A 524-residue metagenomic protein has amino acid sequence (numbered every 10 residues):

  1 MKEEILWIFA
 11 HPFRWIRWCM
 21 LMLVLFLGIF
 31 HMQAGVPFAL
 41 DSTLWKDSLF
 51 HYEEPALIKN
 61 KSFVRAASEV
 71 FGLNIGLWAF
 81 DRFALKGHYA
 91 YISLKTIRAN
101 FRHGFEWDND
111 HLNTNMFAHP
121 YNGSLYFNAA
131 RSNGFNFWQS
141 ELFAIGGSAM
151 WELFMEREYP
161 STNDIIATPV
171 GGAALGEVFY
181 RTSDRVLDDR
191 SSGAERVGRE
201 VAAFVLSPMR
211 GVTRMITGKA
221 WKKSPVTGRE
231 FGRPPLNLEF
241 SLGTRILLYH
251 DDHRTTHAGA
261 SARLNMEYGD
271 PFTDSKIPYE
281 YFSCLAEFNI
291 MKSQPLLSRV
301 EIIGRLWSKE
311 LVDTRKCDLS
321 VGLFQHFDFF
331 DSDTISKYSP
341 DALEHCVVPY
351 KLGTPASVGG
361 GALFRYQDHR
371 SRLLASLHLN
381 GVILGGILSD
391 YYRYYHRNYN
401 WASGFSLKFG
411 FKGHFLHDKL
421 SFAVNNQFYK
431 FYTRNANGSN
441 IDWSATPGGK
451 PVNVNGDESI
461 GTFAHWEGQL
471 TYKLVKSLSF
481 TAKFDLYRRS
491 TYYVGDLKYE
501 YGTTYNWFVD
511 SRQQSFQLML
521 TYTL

Functional and structural regions predicted by a protein language model:
L57-K86, T114-F154, I166-S183: Hydrophobic alpha-helical membrane-anchor/signal-helix detector
W138, P271-S275, V312-D318, D368-L374 (+3 more regions): Repeated loop/turn-to-beta-strand initiation elements of outer-membrane beta-barrel proteins
R157-P160, D252-R254, D333-D341, I387-Y394 (+2 more regions): Outer-membrane beta-barrel translocator domains and adjoining extracellular loop/strand segments of Gram-negative
G171, P234-L236, R254-A262, Q294-I302 (+4 more regions): Residues that define the transmembrane beta-barrel architecture of outer-membrane proteins
E177-V178, T244, A260-Y268, V300-L311 (+7 more regions): Residues on the lipid-exposed face of transmembrane beta-strands in outer-membrane beta-barrel proteins
S207, F240-I246, Y281-I290, V321-F329 (+4 more regions): Transmembrane beta-barrel strands of outer-membrane/channel proteins
I216, D510-L524: Outer-membrane beta-barrel "beta-signal"
H250, D341-Y350, Y391-Y399, P451-D457 (+2 more regions): Extracellular loop and loop/strand-boundary signature of outer-membrane beta-barrel proteins
